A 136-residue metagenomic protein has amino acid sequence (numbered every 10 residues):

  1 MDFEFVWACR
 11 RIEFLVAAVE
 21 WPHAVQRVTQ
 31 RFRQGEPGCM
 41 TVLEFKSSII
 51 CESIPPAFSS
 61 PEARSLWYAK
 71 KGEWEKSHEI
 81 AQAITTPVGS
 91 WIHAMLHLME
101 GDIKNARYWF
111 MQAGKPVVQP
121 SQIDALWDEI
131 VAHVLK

Functional and structural regions predicted by a protein language model:
T85-T86, G101-V118: TPR/TPR-like (Sel1-like) alpha-helical repeat modules
